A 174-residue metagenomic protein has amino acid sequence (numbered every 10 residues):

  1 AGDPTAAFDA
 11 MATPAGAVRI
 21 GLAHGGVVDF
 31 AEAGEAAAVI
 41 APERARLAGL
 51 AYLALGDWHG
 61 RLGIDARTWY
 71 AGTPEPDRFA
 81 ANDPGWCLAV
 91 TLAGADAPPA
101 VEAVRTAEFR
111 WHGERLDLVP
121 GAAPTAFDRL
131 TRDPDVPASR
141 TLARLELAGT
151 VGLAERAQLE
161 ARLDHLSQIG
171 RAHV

Functional and structural regions predicted by a protein language model:
A1-W69, T73-P84, T91: His/Asp/Glu-rich metal-coordinating catalytic cores of metallo-dependent phosphodiesterases/hydrolases acting on
T73-D77, P84-C87, F127-D133, L159: Glycine-rich, charged/polar anion/phosphate-binding loops that engage phosphate groups from diverse ligands
L92-H173: Accessory, non-catalytic peripheral segments of nucleic-acid enzymes
